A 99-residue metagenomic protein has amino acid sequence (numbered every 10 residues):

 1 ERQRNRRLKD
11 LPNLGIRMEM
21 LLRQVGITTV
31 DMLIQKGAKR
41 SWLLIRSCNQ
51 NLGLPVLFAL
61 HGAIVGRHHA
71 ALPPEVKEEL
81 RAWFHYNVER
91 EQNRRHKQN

Functional and structural regions predicted by a protein language model:
E1-P12, I16-N99: C-terminal extensions
